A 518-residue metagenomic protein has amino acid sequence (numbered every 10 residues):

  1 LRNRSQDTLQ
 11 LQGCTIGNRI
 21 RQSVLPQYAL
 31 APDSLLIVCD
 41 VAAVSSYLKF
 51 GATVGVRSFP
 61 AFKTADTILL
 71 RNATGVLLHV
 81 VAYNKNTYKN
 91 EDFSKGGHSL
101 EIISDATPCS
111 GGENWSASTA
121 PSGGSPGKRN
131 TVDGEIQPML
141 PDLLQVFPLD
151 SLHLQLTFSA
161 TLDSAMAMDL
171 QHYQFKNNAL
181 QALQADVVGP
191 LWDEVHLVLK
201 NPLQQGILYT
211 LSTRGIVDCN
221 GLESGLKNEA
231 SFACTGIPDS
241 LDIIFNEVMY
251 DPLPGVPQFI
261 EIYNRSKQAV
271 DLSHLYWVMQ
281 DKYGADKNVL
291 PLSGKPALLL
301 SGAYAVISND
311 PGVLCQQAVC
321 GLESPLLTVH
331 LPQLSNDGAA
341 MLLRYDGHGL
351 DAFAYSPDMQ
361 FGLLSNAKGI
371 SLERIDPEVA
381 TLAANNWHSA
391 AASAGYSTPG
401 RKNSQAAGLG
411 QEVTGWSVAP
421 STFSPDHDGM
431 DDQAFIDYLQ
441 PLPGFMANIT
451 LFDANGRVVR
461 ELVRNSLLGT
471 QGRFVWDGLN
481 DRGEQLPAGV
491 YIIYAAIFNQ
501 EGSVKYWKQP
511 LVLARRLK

Functional and structural regions predicted by a protein language model:
L1-G111, A120-P121, V132-A383, L409-G415 (+1 more regions): Activation on beta-sandwich/Ig-like modules and their edge loops
A117, S122, H388-A394, V418: Proteolytic cleavage junctions
P126-G127, L183, D193, G400 (+2 more regions): Residue-level detector of functionally special positions within alpha-helical transmembrane segments of multi-pass
P126-K128, Y396-K402, R464: Eukaryote-specific, cytoplasm-facing alpha-helical/coiled-coil scaffolding segments in long proteins
V379-T414: Short, compositionally biased serine/threonine- and acidic-rich segments at solvent-exposed termini, linkers, or domain
A407-K518: Short loop/turn motifs at secondary-structure boundaries
